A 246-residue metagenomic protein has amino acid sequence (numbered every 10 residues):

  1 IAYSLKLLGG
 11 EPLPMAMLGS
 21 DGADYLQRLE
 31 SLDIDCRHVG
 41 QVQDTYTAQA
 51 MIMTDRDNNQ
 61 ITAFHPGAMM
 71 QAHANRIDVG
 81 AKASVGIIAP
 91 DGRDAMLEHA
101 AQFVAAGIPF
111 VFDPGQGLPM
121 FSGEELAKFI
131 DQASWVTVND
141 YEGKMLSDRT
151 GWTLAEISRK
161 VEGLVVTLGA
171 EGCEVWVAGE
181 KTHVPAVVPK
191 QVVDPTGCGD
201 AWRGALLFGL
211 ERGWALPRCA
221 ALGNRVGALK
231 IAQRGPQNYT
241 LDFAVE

Functional and structural regions predicted by a protein language model:
I1-Q49: Substrate-binding N-lobe of the ribokinase-like
L5, G86, W135-N139: Residue-level signal for inorganic ion chemistry
K6, V104, E211: Gly/Ala-rich phosphate-binding loop of Rossmann-like dinucleotide-binding domains, activating on the conserved
P14, R37-V42, A50-D94: Conserved phosphate-binding/catalytic loop of the ribokinase/pfkB sugar-kinase fold
S20, D44, H65-M69, P114-L118 (+2 more regions): Short, acidic/turn-prone active-site loops that include or flank metal/cofactor- and phosphate-binding residues
E98, V104-P185: Conserved phosphate/ATP/ADP-binding segment of small-molecule kinases
G151-E246: Conserved phosphate-binding/catalytic region of the ribokinase-like
